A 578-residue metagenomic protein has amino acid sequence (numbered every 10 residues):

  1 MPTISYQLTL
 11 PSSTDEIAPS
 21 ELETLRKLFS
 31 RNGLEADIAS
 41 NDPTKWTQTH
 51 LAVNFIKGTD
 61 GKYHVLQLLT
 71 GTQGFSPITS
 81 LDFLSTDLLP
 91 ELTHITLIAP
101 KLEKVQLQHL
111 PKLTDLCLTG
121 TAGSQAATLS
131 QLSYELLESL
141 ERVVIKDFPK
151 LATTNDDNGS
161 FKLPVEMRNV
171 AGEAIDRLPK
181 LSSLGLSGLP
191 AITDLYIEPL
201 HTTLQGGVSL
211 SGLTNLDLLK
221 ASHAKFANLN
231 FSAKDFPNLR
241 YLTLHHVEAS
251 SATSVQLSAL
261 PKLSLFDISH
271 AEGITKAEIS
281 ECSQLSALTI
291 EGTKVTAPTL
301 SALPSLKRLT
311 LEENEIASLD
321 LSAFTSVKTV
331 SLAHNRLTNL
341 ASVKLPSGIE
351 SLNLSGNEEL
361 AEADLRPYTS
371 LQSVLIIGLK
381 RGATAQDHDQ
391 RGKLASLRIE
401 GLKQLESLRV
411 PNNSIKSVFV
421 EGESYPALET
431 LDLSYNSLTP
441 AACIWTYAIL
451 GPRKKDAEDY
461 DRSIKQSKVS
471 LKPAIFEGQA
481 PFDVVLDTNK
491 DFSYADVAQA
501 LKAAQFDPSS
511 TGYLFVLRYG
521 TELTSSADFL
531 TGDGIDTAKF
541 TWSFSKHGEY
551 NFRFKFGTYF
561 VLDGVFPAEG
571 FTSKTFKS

Functional and structural regions predicted by a protein language model:
M1-F83, D87-P90, H94, H109-P111 (+14 more regions): N-terminal capping/linker segments that flank leucine-rich repeat
V65, I78, L92, L102 (+30 more regions): Conserved hydrophobic position(s) of the canonical leucine-rich repeat
L66-G71, I95, V105, L116-L118 (+19 more regions): Conserved hydrophobic beta-strand positions in leucine-rich repeat
Q73-S76, P100, L110, T121-A127 (+17 more regions): Conserved "Asn-ladder"/turn position within leucine-rich repeats
L81-L84, V105, A127-L132, V143 (+16 more regions): Canonical leucine-rich repeat
L107-Q108, E135, L178, L186-S187 (+11 more regions): Low-complexity, polar/charged sequence tracts that form flexible coils or short amphipathic helices and often embed
L375, E406-F476: Long, contiguous interaction/targeting segments characteristic of exported/extracellular or secretory-pathway proteins
